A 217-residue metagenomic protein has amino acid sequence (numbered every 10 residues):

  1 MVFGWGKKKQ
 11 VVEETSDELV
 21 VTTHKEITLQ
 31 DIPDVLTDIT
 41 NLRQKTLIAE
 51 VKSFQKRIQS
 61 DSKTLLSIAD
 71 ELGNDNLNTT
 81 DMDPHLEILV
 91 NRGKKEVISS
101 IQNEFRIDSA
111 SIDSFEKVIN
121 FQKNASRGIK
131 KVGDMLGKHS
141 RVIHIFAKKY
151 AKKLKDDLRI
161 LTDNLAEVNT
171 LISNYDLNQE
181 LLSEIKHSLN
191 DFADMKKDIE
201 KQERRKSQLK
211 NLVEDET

Functional and structural regions predicted by a protein language model:
M1-L189, A193-K196: Extended, charged helical scaffold/adaptor regions
D191-D194, D198-V213: Extended, charged alpha-helical coiled-coil scaffolds
